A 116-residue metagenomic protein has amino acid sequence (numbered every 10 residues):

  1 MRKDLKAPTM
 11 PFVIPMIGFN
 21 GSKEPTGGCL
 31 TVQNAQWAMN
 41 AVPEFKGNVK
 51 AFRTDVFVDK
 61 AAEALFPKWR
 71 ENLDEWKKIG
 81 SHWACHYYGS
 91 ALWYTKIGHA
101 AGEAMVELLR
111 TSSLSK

Functional and structural regions predicted by a protein language model:
M1-K116: Cell-envelope and extracellular/periplasmic
